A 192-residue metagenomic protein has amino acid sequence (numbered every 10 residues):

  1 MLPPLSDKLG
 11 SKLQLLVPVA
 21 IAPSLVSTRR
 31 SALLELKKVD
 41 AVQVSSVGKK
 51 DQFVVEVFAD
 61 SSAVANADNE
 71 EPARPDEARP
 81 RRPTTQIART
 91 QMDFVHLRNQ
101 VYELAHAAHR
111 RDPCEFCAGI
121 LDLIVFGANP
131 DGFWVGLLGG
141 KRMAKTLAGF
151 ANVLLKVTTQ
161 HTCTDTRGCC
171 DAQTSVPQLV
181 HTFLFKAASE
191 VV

Functional and structural regions predicted by a protein language model:
M1-V192: Intrinsically disordered, low-complexity regulatory regions
